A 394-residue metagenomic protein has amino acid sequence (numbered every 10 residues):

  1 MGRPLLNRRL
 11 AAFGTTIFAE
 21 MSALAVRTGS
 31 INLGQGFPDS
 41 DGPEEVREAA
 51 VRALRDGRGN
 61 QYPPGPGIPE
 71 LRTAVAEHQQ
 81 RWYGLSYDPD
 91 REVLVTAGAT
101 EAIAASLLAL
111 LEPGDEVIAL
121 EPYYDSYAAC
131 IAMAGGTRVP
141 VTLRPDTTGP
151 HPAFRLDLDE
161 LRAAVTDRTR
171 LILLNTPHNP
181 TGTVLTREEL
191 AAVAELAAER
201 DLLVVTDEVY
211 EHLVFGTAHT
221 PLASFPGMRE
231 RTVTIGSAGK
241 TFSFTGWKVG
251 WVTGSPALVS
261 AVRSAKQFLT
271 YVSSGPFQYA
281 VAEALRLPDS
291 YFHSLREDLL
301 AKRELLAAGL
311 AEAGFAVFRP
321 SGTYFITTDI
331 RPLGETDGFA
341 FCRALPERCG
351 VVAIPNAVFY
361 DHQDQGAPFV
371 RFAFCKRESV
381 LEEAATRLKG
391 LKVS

Functional and structural regions predicted by a protein language model:
N7-G98, A105, D157-E160, A284-L287 (+1 more regions): N-terminal small-domain helix-loop-helix segment of the aminotransferase-like
T28, A134, E199-R200, A313 (+1 more regions): Helix C-cap/helix->beta junction micro-motif
A109-I131: Conserved PLP-anchoring active-site segment centered on the Schiff-base-forming lysine
V139, L143-G216: Active-site phosphate-binding strand-loop segment of PLP-dependent enzymes
R162-A163, A344-A353, V358-S394: PLP-dependent enzyme catalytic core of the Aspartate aminotransferase-like
F225-A261, S273: Active-site PLP attachment segment
V262-K266, A284-G309: Structural signature of PLP-dependent enzymes
A282, D298-A307, V317-I330: Conserved glycine-rich beta-strand-loop-beta hairpin in the small C-terminal domain of fold type I
